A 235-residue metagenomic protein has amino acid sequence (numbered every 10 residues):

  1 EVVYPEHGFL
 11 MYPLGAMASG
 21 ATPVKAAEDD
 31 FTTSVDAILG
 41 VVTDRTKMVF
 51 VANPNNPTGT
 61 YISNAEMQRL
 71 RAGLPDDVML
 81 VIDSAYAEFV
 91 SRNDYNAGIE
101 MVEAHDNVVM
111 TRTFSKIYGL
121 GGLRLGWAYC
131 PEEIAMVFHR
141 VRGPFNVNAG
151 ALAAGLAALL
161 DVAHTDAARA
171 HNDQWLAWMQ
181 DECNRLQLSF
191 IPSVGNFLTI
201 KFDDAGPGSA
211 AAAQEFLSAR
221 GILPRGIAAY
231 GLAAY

Functional and structural regions predicted by a protein language model:
E1-V51: PLP-dependent aminotransferase-like
M17, T33-R45, P57-L80, S84-I117: Active-site pre-lysine segment of PLP-dependent enzymes
N107-I191: PLP-dependent aminotransferase class I/II
G122, V194, G231-A234: Short acidic/glycine-enriched loop/turn segments that link adjacent beta-strands
C130, T199-G206, A219-Y235: Conserved PLP-binding active-site segment of the aspartate aminotransferase-like
D173, C183-R220: Conserved PLP-binding catalytic core of the aspartate aminotransferase-like
